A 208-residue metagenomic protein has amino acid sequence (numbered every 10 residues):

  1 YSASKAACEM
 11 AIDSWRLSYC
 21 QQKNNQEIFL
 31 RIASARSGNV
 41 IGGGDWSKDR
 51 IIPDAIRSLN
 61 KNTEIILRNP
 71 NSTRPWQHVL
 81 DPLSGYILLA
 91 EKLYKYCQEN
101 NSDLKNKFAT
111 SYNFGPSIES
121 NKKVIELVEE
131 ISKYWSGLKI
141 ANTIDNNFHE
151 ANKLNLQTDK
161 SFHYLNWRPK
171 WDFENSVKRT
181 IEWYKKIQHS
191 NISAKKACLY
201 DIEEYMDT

Functional and structural regions predicted by a protein language model:
Y1-A33, I56-K61: Active-site Tyr-X1-5-Lys
Y1-E9, D45, D49-P53, P75-W76 (+1 more regions): Short-chain dehydrogenase/reductase
S2-A3, A7, D54, K160 (+2 more regions): Residues within well-formed alpha-helices
A3, E27-F29, S47-R50, L59 (+2 more regions): A generic fold-level signal
S18, N39, L59-T208: C-terminal substrate-binding subdomain of Rossmann-fold SDR/epimerase-dehydratase oxidoreductases
Q21-I51, T73, N113: Flexible, glycine-rich beta-alpha linker
